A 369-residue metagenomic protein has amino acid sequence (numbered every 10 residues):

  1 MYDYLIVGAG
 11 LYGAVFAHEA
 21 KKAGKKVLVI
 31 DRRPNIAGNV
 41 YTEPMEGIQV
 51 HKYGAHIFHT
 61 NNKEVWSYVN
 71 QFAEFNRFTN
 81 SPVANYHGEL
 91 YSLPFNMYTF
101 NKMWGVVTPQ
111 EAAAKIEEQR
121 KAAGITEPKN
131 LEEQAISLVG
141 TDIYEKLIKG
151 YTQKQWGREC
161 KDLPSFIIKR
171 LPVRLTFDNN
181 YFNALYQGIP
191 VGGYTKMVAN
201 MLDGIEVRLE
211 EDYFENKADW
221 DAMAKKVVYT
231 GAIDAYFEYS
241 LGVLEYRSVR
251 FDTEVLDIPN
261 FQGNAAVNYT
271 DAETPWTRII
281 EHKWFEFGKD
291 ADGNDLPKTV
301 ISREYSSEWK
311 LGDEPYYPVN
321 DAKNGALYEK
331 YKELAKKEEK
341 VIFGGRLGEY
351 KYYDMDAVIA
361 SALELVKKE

Functional and structural regions predicted by a protein language model:
Y2, G24, I205, M223-K225 (+1 more regions): Short, well-ordered alpha-helix to beta-strand connector turns
Y2-V29, V366: N-terminal Rossmann-like FAD-binding beta1-loop-alpha1 element of flavoenzymes
L11-Y12, P34-I36, Y98, Q153 (+5 more regions): Short, solvent-exposed loop/turn segments at secondary-structure junctions
H18-E46: Glycine-rich FAD pyrophosphate-binding loop
A23, F214-L334: Mid-domain catalytic core of redox enzymes that form a hydrophobic substrate pocket/lid adjacent to a catalytic redox
E46-K121: Dinucleotide-binding Rossmann-like beta1-alpha1 core, especially the glycine-rich loop that anchors the ADP
H87-S92, M97-K226, T230, A235-F237: Active-site/ligand-binding neighborhood in enzyme catalytic cores
E314-E369: C-terminal catalytic lobe of FAD-dependent flavoproteins
